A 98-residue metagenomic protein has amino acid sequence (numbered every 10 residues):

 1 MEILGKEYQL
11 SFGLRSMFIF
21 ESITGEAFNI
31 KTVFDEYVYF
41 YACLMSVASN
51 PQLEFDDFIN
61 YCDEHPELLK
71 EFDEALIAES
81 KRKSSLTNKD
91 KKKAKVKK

Functional and structural regions predicted by a protein language model:
M1-K6, L14-T32, V38, S46-K98: Charged interaction scaffolds used for protein-protein
